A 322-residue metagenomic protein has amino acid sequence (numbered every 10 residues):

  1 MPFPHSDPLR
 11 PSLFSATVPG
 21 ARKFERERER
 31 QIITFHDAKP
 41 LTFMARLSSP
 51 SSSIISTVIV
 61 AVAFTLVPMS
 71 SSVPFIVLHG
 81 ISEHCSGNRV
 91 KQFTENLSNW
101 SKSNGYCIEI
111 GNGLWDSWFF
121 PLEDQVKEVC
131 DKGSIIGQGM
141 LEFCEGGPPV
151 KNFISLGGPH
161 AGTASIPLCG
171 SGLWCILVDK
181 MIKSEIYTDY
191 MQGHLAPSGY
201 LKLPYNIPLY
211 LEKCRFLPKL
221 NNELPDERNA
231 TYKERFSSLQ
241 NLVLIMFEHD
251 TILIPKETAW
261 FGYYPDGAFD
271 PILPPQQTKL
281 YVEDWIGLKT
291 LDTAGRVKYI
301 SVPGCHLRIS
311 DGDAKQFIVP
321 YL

Functional and structural regions predicted by a protein language model:
R10, S48-S72: Cleavable N-terminal signal peptides of Sec/SRP-targeted secreted and luminal proteins
R10-S12, F24-I32: Intrinsically disordered, low-complexity terminal segments enriched in Ser/Thr
V67-C107: Short, surface-exposed "cap/lid" segments of acyl-processing enzymes
V73-F75, H79, E123-E212, D250-I252 (+1 more regions): Serine-dependent carboxylesterase/thioesterase catalytic core of lipase-like alpha/beta-hydrolase/SGNH enzymes
K102-L114, P303: A short beta-strand-loop structural module common to alpha/beta enzyme folds
L114-V126: Catalytic nucleophile-loop/oxyanion-hole region of alpha/beta-hydrolase and closely related hydrolase-like folds
G133, L211-K233: A Trp-anchored, charged/polar loop motif used as the substrate-binding/catalytic surface of acyl/ester-handling
L177, I207, D226-L322: C-terminal catalytic-base region of ester-bond hydrolases, centering on the histidine of the charge-relay
